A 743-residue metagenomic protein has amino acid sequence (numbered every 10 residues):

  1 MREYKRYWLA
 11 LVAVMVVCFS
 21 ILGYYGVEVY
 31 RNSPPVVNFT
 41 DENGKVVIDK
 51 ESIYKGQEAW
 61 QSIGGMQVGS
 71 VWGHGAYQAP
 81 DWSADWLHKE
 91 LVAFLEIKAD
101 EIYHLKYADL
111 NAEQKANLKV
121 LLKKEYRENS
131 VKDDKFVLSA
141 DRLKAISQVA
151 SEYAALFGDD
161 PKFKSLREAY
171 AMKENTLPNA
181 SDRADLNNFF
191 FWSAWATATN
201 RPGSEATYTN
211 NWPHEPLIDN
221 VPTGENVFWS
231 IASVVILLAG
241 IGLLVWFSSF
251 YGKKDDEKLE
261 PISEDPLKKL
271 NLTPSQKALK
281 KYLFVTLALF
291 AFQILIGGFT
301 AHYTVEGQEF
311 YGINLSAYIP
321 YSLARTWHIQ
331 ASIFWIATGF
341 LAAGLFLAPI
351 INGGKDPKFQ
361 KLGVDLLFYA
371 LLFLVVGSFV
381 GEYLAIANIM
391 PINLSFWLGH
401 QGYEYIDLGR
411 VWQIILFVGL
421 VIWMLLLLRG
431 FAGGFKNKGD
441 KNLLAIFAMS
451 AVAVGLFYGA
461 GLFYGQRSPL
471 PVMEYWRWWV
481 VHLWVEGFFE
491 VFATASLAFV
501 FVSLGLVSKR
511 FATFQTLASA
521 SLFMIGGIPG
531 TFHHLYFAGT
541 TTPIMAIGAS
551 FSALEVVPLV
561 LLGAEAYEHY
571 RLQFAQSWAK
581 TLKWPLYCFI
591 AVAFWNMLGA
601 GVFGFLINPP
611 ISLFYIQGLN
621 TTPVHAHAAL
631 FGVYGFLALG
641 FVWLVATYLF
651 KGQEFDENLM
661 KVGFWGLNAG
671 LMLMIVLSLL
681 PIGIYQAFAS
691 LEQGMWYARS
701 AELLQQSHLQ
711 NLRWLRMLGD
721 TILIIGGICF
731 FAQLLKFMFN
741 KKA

Functional and structural regions predicted by a protein language model:
M1-D49: Post-cleavage N-terminal segment of exported redox proteins
M1-Y7, D219-G224, K268-L279, E404-Y405 (+2 more regions): Short, Lys/Arg-rich N-terminal segment immediately upstream of the first membrane anchor
W8-E28, W60, V68, G203 (+14 more regions): Hydrophobic cores of alpha-helical transmembrane segments in multi-pass integral membrane proteins
R31-V227: Soluble extramembrane regions of membrane proteins in the secretory/endomembrane system
D41-G44, E309-L323, Y615-G618: Perimembrane loop-to-helix junctions flanking transmembrane segments
L91, D256-K269, N442-A445, M695-A698: Juxtamembrane inter-helical linkers in multi-pass membrane proteins
K253-L279, K355-K358, L572-L582: Membrane-interfacial, low-structure loops and terminal tails that flank and connect transmembrane helices in multi-pass
Q401-R410, G439, V472-H482, T540-F551 (+1 more regions): Non-cytosolic membrane-interface motifs at loop->transmembrane helix junctions
